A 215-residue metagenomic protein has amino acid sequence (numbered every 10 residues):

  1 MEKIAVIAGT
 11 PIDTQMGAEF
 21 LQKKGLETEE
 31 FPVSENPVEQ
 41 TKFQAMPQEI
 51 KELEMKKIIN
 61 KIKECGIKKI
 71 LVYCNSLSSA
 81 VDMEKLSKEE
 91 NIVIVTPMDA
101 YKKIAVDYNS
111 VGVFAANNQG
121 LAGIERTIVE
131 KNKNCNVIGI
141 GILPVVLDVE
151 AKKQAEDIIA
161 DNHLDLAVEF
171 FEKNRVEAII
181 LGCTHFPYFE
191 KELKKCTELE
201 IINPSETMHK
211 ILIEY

Functional and structural regions predicted by a protein language model:
M1-Y215: Non-catalytic structural scaffold of enzyme domains
